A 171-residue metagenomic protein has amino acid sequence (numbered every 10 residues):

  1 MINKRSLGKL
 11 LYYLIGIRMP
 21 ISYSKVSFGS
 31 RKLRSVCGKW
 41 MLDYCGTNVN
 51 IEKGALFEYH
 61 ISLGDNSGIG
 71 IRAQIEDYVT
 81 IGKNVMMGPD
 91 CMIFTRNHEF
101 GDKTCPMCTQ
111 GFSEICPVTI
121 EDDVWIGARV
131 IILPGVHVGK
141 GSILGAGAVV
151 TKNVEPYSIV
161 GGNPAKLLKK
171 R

Functional and structural regions predicted by a protein language model:
M1-N48: A transmembrane-helix-recognition feature enriched in membrane-embedded lipid enzymes and envelope glyco-/phospholipid
S27-R31, S35, L56-G64, G68-H137 (+2 more regions): Flexible, glycine/small-residue-enriched loop-and-beta-strand segment within the central core of proteins
I51-G54: Transmembrane beta-strand segments that form the barrel wall of outer-membrane beta-barrel proteins
M86, S142-I143: Short alpha-helix at the nucleotide-sugar/activated-sugar donor binding site of glycosyltransferases and closely
W125, I143-G145, V149: A generic "structured core" feature
G139-S142, E155-Y157: Conserved catalytic segment of ABC-fold P-loop ATPases
K152, K169: Short helix N-cap motif at coil->helix boundaries in the Bergerat
P156, G161-P164: Acidic, glycine-centered active-site loop in nucleotide-sugar glycosyltransferases
